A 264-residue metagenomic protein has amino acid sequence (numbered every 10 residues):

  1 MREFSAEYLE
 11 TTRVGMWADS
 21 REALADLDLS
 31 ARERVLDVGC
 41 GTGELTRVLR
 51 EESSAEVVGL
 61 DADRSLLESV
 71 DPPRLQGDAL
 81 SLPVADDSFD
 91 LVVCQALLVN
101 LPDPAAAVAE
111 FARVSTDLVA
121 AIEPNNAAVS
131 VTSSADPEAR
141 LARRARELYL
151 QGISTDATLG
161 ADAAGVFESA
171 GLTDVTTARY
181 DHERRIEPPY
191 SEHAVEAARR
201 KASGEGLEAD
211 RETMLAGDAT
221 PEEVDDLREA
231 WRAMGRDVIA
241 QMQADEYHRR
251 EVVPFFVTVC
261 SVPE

Functional and structural regions predicted by a protein language model:
M1-D19: Class I SAM-dependent methyltransferase Rossmann-like catalytic core, especially the SAM/SAH-binding loop
V14-A31: Conserved alpha-helix/loop element of class I SAM-dependent methyltransferases that forms part of the SAM/SAH-binding
R34-S81: Class I SAM-dependent methyltransferase SAM/SAH-binding core
V93: A conserved beta-strand element that flanks and buttresses the S-adenosyl-L-methionine
V99-N100: A short His-aromatic
A105-A120: A short glycine-rich, Lys/Arg-flanked "PGG" loop and its adjoining helix->strand segment in the class I
I122-K201: Conserved catalytic/acceptor-binding region of the Class I
T173-E264: Conserved Class I S-adenosyl-L-methionine
